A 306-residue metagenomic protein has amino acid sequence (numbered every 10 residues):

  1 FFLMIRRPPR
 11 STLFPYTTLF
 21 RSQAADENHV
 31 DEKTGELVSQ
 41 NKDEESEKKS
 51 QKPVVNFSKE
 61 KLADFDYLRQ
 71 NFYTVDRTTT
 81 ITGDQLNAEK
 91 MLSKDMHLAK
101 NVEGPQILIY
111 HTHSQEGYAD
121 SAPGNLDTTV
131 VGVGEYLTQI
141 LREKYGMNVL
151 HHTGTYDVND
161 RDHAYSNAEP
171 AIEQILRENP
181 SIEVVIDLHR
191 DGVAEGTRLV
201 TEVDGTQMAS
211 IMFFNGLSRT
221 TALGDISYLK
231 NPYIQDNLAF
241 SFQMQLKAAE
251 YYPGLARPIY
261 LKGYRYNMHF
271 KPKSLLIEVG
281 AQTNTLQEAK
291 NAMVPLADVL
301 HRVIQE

Functional and structural regions predicted by a protein language model:
M4-L19: Short, small-residue-biased leader/transition segments that mark boundaries at the very start of proteins
F20-L108, A119: Non-catalytic propeptide/linker segments at domain boundaries
S114-G117, T155-V158, R190-E195, L217-T221 (+2 more regions): Solvent-exposed loop/turn segments at secondary-structure junctions within structured extracellular/periplasmic domains
A122-T201: Catalytic-core regions of hydrolytic enzymes
G124-G132, D162-S166, N231-A239, T283-N291: Soluble non-cytosolic domains of exported or imported proteins
A194-K230: A short, glycine/acidic-enriched catalytic loop
Y233-Y260: Active-site-adjacent substrate-binding region of metalloamidase/peptidase-like peptide-processing proteins
G254-E306: Active-site-adjacent mobile loop/cap segments within catalytic or ligand-binding domains
